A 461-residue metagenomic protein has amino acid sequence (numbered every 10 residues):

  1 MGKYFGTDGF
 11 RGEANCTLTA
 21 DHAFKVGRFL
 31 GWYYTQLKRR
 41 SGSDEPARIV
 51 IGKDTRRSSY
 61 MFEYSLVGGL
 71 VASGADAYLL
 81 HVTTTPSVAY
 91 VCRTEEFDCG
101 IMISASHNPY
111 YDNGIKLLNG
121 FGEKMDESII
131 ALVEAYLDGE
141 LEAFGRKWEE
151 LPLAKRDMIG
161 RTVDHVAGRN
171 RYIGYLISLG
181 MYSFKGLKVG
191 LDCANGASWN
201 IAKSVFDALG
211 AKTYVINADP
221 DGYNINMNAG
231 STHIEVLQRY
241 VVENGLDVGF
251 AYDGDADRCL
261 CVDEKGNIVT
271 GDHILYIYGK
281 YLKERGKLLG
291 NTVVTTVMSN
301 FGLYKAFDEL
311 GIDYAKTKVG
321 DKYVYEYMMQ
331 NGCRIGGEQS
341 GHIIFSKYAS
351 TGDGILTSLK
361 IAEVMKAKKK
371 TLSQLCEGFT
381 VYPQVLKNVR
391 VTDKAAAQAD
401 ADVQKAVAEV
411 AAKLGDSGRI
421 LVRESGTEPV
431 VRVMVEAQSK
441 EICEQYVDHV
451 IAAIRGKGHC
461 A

Functional and structural regions predicted by a protein language model:
M1-G68, A72-S73, I159-L187, A395-A399: An N-terminal, well-structured beta->alpha segment
F5-G6, I51, A77-V82, M102-I103 (+7 more regions): General beta-strand structural signal in soluble alpha/beta enzymes
D8, I51, V88, I101 (+11 more regions): Buried hydrophobic positions in well-ordered alpha/beta secondary-structure cores of metabolic enzymes
E13, N113-V242: Gly/Ser/Thr-enriched, mixed-charge loops and adjacent short helices that form phosphate/oxyanion-binding elements
Q36, R40, R48-D112, S204-V262: N-terminal small/polar loop signature for handling phosphorylated ligands or for N-terminal nucleophile
K124-D126, V215, N267-G286, G354-E363: Gly/Ser/Thr-rich active-site loops/lids in small-molecule metabolic enzymes that frequently grip phosphoryl groups
A131-I173, S178, E264-G337, I344-F345: Proline/glycine-rich low-complexity loops and linkers
V248, R285-A461: Phosphate-binding and adjacent anionic-ligand microenvironments
